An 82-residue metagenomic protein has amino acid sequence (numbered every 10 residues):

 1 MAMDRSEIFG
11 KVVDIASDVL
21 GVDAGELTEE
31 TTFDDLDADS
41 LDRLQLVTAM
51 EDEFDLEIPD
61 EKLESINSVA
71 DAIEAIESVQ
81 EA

Functional and structural regions predicted by a protein language model:
A2-A24, V79-A82: Thiotemplate assembly-line natural product biosynthesis machinery
D18-D35, D55-S65: Phosphopantetheine carrier-protein modules
D34-D52: Phosphopantetheine-attachment site and its flanking helix in carrier
E57, E64-E81: C-terminal structural segments of small proteins and small subunits
